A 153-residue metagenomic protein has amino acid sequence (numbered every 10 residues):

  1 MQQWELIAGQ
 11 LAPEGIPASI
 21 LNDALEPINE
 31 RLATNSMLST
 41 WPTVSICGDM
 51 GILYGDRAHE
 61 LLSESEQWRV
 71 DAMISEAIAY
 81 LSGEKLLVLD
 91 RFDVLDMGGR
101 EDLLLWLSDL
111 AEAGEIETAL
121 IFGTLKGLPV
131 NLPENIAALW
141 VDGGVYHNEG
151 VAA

Functional and structural regions predicted by a protein language model:
M1-T43, M50-L53, A58, G83-M97: Charged, surface-exposed helical/loop "interaction arms" that form contiguous linear patches used for dimerization
I46-M50, P133-E134: A short, compositionally biased
R57-S65: A structural micro-motif at secondary-structure boundaries
E64-L89: GG-anchored amphipathic helix commonly corresponding to the ABC/SMC/Rad50 NBD signature/C-loop
V70, M97, G127-N131: Short, charged/polar "capping" segments at the starts of alpha-helices and the immediately preceding loops
M97-L104: Short alpha-helix of the ABC ATPase nucleotide-binding domain corresponding to the H-loop/switch region
L105-A153: C-terminal lobe/lid and adjacent interdomain/linker elements of RecA-like ASCE P-loop ATPase modules
